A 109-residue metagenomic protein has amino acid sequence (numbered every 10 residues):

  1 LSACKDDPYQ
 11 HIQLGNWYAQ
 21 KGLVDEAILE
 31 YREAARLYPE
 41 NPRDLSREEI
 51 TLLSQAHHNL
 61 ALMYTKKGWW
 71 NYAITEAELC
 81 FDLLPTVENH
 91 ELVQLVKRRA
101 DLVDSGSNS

Functional and structural regions predicted by a protein language model:
L37-I50, T86, H90: Flexible helix-coil transition and linker loops at the boundaries of alpha-helical arrays
